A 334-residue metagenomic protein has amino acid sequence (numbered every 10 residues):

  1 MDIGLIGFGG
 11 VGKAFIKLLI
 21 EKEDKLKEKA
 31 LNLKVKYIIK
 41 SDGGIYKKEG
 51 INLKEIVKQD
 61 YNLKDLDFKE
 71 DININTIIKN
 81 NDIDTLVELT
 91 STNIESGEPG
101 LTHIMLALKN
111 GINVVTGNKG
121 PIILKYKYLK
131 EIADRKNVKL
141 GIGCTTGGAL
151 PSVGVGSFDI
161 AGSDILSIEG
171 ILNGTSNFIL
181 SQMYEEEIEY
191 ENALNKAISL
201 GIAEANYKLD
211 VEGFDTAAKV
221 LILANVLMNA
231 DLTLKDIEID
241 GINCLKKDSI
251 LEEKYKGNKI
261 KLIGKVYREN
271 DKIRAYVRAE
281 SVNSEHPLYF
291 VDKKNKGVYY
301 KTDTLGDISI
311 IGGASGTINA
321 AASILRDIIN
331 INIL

Functional and structural regions predicted by a protein language model:
M1-M105, K109: N-terminal glycine-/serine-/threonine-rich beta1-alpha1-beta2 phosphate-ribose binding loop of Rossmann-like
D2, N113, K139, A203 (+1 more regions): Residue-level detector of anion-binding/catalytic polar loops
I6, G10, A14, L33 (+13 more regions): Conserved active-site and cofactor/substrate-binding residues in soluble primary-metabolism enzymes
T85-E88, V115-G117, L140-C144, S167-G170 (+1 more regions): General beta-strand structural signal in soluble alpha/beta enzymes
T92-K109, K119-G147, G154-S157: Rossmann-fold NAD(P)-binding glycine/threonine-rich loop
F158-L223: Conserved anion/nucleotide-ligand pocket segment
L194-F290: Substrate-binding/catalytic subdomain of NAD(P)-dependent oxidoreductase enzymes
Y289-L334: C-terminal helical cap and adjacent loop that interface with cofactors, partners, or active-site loops
